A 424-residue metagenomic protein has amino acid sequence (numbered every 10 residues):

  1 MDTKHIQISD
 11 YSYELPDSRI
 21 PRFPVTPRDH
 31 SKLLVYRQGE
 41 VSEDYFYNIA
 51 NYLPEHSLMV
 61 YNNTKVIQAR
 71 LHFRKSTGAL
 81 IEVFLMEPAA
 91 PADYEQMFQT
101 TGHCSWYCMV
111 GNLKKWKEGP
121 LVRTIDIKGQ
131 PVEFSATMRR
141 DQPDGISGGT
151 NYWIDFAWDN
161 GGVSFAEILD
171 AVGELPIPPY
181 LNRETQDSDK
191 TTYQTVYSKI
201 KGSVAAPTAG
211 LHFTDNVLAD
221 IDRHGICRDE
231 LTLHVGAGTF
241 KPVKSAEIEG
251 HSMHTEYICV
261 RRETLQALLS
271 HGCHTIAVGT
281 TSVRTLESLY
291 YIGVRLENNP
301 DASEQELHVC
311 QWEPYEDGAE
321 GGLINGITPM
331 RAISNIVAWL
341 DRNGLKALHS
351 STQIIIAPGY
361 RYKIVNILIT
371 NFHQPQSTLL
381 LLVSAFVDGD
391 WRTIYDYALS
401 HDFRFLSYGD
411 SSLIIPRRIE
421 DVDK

Functional and structural regions predicted by a protein language model:
M1-K424: Surface-exposed, charge/polar-rich loops and edge strands
